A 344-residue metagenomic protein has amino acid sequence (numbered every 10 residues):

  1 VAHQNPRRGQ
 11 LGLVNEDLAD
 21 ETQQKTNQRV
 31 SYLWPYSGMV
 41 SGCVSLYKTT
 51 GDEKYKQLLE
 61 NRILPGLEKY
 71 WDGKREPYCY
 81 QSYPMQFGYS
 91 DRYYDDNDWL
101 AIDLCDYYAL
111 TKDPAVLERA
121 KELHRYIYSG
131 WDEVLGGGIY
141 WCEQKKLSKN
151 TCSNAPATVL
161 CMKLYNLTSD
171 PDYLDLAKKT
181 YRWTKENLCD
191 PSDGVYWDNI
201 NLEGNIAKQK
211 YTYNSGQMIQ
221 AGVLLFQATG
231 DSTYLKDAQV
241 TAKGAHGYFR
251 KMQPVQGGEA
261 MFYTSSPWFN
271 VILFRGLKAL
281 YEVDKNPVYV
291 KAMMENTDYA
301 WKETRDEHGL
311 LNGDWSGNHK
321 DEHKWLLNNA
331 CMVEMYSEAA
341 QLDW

Functional and structural regions predicted by a protein language model:
V1-G42, L46-K56, R62-D95, K149 (+3 more regions): CBM-like carbohydrate-recognition segments
C43, L104, T158-C161, G222 (+1 more regions): Non-transmembrane amphipathic alpha-helical segments
S45, R62-G66, D106, R119-G130 (+11 more regions): Alpha-helical scaffold segments in carbohydrate-active enzymes
Y47, G51, Y108-K112, Y165-S169 (+3 more regions): Short coil/turn linking the two alpha-helices of tandem helical-hairpin repeats
K56-L167, P171-K178: Extended ligand-binding groove/face enriched in aromatic
D98, A155-P156, T212-L224, A242 (+2 more regions): Aromatic- and acid-rich polysaccharide-binding/catalytic face of secreted or lumenal carbohydrate-active enzymes
T151-A157, C161-Y165, Y173-G222: Active-site cradle of extracellular carbohydrate-active enzymes
I206-A221, L225-Y248, P254: Flexible, glycine-rich surface segments
